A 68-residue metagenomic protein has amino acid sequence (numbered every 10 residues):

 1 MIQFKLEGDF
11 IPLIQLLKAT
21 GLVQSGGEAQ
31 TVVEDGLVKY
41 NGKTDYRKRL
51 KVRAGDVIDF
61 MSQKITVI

Functional and structural regions predicted by a protein language model:
M1-I11: A detector for short, charged/polar N-terminal pre-domain segments
Q3, V57-I68: A positively charged, amphipathic N-terminal helix/segment that binds anionic biomolecules
D9-P12, Q63-I65: Residue-level marker of intrinsically disordered, low-complexity segments enriched for small/polar residues
I11-A54: A basic, amphipathic helix-loop patch mediating RNA/tRNA/ribosome contacts
